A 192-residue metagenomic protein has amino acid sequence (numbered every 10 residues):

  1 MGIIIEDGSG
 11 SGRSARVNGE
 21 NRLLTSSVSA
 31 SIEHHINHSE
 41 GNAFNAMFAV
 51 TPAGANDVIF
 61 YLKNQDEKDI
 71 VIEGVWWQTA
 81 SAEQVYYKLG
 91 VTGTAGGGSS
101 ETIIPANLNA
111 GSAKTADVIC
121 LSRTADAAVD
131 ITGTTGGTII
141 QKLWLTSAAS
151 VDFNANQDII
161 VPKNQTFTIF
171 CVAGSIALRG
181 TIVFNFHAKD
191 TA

Functional and structural regions predicted by a protein language model:
M1-D126, D130-K142, G174-A192: Extended, low-complexity segments enriched in Ser/Thr/Gly and acidic residues that occur primarily in surface-exposed
I59, D152, T166-I169: Intrinsic disorder/low-structure terminal segments
I70-V75, D158-G174: Noncatalytic modules at the cell exterior or secretory-pathway interfaces, chiefly beta-strand-rich lectin/adhesion
K142-N164: Beta-sandwich interaction modules
